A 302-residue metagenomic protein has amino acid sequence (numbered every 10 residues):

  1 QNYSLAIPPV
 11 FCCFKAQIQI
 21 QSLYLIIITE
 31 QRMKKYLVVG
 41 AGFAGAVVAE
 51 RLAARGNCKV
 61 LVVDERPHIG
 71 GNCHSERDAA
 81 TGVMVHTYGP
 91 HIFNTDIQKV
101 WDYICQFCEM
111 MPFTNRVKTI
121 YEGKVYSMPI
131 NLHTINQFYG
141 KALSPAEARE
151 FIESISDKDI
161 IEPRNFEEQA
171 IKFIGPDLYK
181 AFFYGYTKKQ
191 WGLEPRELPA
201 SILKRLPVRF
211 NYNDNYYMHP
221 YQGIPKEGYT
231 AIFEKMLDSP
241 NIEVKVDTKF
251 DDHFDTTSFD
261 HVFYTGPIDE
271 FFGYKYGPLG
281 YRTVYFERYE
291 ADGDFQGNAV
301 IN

Functional and structural regions predicted by a protein language model:
N2-Y3, Y24: Intrinsic-disorder-associated, low-complexity terminal segments enriched in Asp/Asn/His/Tyr and depleted of Lys/Arg
C12-C13: Cysteine-centered motifs
K34-V62: N-terminal Rossmann-like FAD-binding beta1-loop-alpha1 element of flavoenzymes
A53-R77: Glycine-rich FAD pyrophosphate-binding loop
R55, T248-N302: Mid-domain catalytic core of redox enzymes that form a hydrophobic substrate pocket/lid adjacent to a catalytic redox
A80-D157: Dinucleotide-binding Rossmann-like beta1-alpha1 core, especially the glycine-rich loop that anchors the ADP
E122-Y126, L132-H261, T265, E270-F272: Active-site/ligand-binding neighborhood in enzyme catalytic cores
